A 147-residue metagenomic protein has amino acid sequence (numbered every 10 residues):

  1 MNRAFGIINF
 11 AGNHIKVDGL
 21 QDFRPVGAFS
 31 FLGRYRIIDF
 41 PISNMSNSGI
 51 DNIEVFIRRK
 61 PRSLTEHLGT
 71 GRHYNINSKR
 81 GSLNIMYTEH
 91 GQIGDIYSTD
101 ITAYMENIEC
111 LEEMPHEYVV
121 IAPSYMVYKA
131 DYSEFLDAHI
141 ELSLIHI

Functional and structural regions predicted by a protein language model:
M1-L32, S43, S48-I50: N-terminal nucleotide-binding beta1-loop-alpha1 segment
R34-V55, H67: A short, N-terminal amphipathic alpha-helix
T65-E66, T70-P115: Short phosphate-binding loop-to-helix
V119: Short aromatic/hydrophobic "clamp" motif used to bind/position activated sugar donors
S124-D137: Acidic donor-binding/catalytic loop of UDP-sugar-dependent glycosyltransferases, especially processive GT2
I140-S143: Conserved donor NDP-sugar-binding/catalytic core segment of glycosyltransferases
I145-I147: Conserved small/polar residues in nucleotide/adenosyl-binding loops
